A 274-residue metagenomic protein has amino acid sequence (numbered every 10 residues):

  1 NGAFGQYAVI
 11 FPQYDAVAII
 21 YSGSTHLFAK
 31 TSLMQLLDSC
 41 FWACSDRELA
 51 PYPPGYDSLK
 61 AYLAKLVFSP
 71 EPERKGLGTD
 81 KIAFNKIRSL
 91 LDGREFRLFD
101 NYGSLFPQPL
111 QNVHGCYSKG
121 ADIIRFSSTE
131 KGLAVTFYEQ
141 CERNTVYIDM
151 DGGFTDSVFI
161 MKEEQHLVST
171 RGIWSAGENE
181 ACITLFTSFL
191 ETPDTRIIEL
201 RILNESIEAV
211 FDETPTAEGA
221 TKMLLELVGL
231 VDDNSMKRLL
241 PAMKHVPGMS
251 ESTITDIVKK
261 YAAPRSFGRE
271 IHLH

Functional and structural regions predicted by a protein language model:
N1-D149, T155-Q165, F189-K260, P264-L273: Catalytic loop of the DD-peptidase/beta-lactamase superfamily, centered on the K-T-G motif and neighboring
K162-S188: Extended, loop-rich substrate-binding clefts of extracytoplasmic carbohydrate-active enzymes
